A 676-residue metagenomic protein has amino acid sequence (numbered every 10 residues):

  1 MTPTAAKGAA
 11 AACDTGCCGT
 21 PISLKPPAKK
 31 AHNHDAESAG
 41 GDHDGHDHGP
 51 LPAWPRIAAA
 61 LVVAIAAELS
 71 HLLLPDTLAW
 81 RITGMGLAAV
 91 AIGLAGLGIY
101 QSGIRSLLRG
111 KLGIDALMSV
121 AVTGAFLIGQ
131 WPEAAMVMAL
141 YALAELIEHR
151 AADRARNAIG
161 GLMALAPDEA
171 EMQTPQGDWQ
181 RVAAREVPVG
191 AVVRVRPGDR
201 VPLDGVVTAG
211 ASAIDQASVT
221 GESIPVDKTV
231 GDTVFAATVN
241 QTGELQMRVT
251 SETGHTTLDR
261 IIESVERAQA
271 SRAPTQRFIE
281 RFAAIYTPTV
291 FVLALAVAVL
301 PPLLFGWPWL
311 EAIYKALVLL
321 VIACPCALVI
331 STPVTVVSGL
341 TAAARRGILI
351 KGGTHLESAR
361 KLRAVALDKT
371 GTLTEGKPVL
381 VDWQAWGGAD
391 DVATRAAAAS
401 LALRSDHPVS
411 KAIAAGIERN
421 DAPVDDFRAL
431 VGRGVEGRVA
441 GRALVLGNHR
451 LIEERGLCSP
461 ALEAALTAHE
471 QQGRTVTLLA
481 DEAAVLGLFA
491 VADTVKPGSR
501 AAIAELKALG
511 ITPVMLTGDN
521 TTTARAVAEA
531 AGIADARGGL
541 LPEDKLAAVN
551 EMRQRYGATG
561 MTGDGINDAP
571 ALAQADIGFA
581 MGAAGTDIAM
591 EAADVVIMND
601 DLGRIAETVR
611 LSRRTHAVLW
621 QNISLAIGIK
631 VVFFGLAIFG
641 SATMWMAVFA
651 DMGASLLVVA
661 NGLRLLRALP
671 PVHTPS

Functional and structural regions predicted by a protein language model:
M1-T83, A152, G161, Q176-A184 (+4 more regions): Flexible metal-binding regulatory segments at protein termini and peripheral loops
L24-K29, A64-E68, A88-Q173, W179 (+6 more regions): Actuator/coupling domain of P-type ATPases
A59-V62, R277-G306, V318-P325, T332-P333 (+1 more regions): Bilayer-spanning, highly hydrophobic alpha-helical transmembrane segments
L69-W80, Y100-G103, L108, V120 (+7 more regions): Membrane-embedded alpha-helical bundles of multi-pass transporters
A89-I92, A142, I285-Y286, I313-S331 (+1 more regions): Small-residue-enriched core segments of transmembrane alpha-helices in multipass membrane transport and channel
L117-S119, R154-I159, D168, V219 (+7 more regions): Conserved catalytic phosphorylation-site environment of P-type ATPases
L380-I511, T521, A530-V549: P-type ATPase nucleotide-binding
G441, T475, D481-Q621, I629 (+1 more regions): Conserved ATP-binding TGD loop and adjacent catalytic N/P-domain core of P-type ATPases
